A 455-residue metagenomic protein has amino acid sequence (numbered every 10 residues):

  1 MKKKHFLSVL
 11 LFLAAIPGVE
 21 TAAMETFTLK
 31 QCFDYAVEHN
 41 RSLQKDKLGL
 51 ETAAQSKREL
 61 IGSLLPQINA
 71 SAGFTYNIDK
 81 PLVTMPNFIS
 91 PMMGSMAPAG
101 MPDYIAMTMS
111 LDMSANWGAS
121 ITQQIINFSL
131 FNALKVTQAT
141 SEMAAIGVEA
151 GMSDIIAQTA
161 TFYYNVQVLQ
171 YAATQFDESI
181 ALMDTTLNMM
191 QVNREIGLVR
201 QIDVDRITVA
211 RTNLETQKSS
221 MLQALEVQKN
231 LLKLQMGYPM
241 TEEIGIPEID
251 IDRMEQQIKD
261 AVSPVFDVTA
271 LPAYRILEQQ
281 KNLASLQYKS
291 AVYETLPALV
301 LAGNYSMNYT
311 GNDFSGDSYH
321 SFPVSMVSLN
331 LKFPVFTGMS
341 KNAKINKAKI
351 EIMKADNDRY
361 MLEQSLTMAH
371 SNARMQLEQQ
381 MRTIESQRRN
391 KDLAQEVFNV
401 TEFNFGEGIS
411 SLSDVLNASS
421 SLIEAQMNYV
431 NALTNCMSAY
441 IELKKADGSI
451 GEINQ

Functional and structural regions predicted by a protein language model:
H5-A14: Sec-dependent N-terminal signal peptides
T21-G73, D79-K80, M240, I246-S285 (+3 more regions): Bacterial Sec-pathway N-terminal export signals of envelope proteins
A22, N69, I78-L82, N87 (+2 more regions): Acidic, low-complexity, intrinsically disordered peripheral segments
Q44, Q67-L82, M107-L111, T122-A150 (+5 more regions): Small/polar (Gly/Ser/Thr/Ala-rich) solvent-exposed segments that form structured loops/beta-strands/short helices used
K45-L60, G151, A157-T174, V192 (+4 more regions): Amphipathic alpha-helical coiled-coil segments
Q55, V148, D154-V268, Q376 (+1 more regions): Periplasmic alpha-helical coiled-coil/stalk elements that build and connect Gram-negative outer-membrane
A99-I105, V262, G311-F314: Extracytoplasmic loops and strand-loop junctions of Gram-negative outer membrane beta-barrel proteins
A119-I121, L329: Membrane-embedded beta-strands of outer-membrane beta-barrel proteins, especially the hydrophobic/small aromatic
